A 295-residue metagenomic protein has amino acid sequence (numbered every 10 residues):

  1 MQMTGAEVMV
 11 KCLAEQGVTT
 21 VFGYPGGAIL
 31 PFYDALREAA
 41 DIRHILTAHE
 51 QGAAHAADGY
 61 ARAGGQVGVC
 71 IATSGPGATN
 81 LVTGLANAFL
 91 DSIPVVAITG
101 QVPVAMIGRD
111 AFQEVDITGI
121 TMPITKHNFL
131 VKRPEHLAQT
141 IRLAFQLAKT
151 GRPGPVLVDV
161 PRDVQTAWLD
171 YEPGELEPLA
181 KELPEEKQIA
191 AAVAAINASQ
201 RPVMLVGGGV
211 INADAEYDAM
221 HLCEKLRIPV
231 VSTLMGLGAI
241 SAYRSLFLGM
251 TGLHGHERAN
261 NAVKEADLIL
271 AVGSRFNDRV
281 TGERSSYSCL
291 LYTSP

Functional and structural regions predicted by a protein language model:
Q2, H49-E50, R109-D110, L179-A191 (+1 more regions): A general structural motif
Q2, T19-T20, R62-T73, A78-T99 (+3 more regions): Structural signature of the thiamine diphosphate
G5-G23, F89, V95, L137-P155 (+1 more regions): A short, flexible N-terminal coil/short beta segment enriched in small residues
G5-V82, L90: N-terminal cofactor/phosphate-binding cores enriched in small/glycine residues, especially glycine-rich loops such as
F22-A56, N197-A266: Anionic-ligand anchoring segments at beta-strand to alpha-helix junctions in alpha/beta enzyme folds, i.e., glycine
A35-R37, P103-P123, A242-S245: Active-site-proximal loop->helix
Q51-A54, A78, V102-I107, Q165 (+2 more regions): Short gly/pro/ser/thr-enriched loop/turn and capping motifs at secondary-structure boundaries
Y292-P295: Conserved small/polar residues in nucleotide/adenosyl-binding loops
